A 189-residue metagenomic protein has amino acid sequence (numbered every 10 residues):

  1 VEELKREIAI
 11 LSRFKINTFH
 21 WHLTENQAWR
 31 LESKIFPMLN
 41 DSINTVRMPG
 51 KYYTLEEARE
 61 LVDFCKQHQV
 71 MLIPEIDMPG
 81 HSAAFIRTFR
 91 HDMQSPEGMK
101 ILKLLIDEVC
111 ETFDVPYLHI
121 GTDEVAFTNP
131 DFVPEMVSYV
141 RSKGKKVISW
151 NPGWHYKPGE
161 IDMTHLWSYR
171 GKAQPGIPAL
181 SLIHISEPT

Functional and structural regions predicted by a protein language model:
V1-K143: Substrate-binding cleft of carbohydrate-active enzyme catalytic domains
H20, P74, L118-H119, V147-S149 (+2 more regions): Structural recognition of the beta-strand scaffold that forms the well-ordered cores of secreted hydrolase catalytic
E25, E124, N151-W154, S168: Short, flexible loop/turn elements at secondary-structure junctions
L105-D107, S149-P152: A generic local structural motif
E124-A126, W154, I161, S186: Active-site clefts of carbohydrate-active enzymes
G153-A179: Substrate-binding cleft/loops of secretory-pathway carbohydrate-active enzymes
S181-T189: Residue-level detector of conserved catalytic or cofactor/ligand-binding positions in enzyme active sites
